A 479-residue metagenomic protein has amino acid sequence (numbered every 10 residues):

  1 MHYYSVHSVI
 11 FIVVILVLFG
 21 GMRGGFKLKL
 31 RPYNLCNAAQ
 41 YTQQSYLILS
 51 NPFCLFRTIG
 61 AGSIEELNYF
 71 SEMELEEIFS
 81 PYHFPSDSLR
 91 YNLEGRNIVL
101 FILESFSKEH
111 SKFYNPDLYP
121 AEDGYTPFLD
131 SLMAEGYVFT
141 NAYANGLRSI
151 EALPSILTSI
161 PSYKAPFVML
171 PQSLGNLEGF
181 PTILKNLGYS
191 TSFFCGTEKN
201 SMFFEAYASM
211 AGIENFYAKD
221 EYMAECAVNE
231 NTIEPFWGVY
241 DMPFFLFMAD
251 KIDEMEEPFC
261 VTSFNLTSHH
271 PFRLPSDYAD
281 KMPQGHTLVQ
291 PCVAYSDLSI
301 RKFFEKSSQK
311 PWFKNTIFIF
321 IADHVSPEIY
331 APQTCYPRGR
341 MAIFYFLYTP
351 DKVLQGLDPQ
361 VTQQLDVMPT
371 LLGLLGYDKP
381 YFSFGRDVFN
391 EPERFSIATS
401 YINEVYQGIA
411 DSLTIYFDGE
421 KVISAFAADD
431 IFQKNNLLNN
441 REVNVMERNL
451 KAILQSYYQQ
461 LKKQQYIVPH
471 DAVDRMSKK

Functional and structural regions predicted by a protein language model:
M1-R96, F113, Y119-T126, M133 (+2 more regions): N-terminal secretory/membrane-targeting segments
E77-K479: Solvent-exposed soluble domains appended to multi-pass membrane proteins
